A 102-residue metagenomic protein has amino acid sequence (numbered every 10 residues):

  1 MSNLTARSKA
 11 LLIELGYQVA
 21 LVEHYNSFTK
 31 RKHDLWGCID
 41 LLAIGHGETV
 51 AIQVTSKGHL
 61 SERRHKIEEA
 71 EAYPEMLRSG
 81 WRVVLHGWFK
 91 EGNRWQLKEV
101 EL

Functional and structural regions predicted by a protein language model:
M1-L102: Catalytic phosphate/metal-binding cores of nucleic-acid and nucleotide-processing enzymes, i.e., regions that mediate
